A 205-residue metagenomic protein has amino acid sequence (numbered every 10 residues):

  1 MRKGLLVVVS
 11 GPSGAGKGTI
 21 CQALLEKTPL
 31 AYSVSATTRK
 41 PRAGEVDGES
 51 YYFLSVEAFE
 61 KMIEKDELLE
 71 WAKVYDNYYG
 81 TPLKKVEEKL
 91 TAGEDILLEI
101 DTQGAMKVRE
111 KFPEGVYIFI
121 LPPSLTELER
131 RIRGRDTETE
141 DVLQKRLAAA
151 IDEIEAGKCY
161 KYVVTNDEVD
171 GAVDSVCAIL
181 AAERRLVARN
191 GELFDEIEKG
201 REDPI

Functional and structural regions predicted by a protein language model:
R2-V7: Pre-Walker A (Motif I) flank of P-loop NTPase domains
S10-P12: P-loop (Walker A) phosphate-binding loop of NTP-binding proteins
A15: ATP-binding Walker
G18: Walker A/P-loop
L25-S35: Post-Walker A helix-loop "phosphate-sensing" segment adjacent to the P-loop in P-loop NTPases
T37-I96, T102-M106: ATP-dependent small-molecule kinase phosphotransfer cores that center on conserved nucleotide phosphate-binding segments
I96-D101, E110-G134, T165: Conserved phosphate-donor/acceptor-positioning beta-strand/loop module used by diverse small-molecule
T137-E138, D152-I205: NTP-dependent small-molecule kinase module
